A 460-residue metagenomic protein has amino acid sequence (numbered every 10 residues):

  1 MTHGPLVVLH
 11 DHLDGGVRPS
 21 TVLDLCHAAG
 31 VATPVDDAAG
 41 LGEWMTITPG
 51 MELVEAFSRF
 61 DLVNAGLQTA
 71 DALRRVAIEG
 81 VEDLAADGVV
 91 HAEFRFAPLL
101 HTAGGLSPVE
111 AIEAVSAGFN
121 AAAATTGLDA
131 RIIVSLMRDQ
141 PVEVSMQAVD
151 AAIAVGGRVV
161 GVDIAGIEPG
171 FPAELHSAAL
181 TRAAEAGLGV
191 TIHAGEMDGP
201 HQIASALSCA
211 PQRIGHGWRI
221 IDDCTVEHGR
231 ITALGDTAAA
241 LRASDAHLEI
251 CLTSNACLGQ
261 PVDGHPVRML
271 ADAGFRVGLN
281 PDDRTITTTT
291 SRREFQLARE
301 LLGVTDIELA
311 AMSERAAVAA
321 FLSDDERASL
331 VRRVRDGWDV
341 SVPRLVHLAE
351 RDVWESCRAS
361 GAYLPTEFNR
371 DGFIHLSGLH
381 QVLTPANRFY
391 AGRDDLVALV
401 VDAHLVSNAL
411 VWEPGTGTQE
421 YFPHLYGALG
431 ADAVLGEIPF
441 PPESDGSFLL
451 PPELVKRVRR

Functional and structural regions predicted by a protein language model:
M1-L188, M197-Q202, L207-R213, R219-S341: Metal-cofactor-binding active-site regions of metalloenzymes
H10-H12, H193, H216, H265 (+3 more regions): Histidine-centered active-site/metal-ligand motif
I192, E227, A256, D371-H375: Short, surface-exposed loop/turn motifs that are enriched in glycine and acidic residues and include a nearby proline
V342-R460: Conserved, structured core segments of small domains
